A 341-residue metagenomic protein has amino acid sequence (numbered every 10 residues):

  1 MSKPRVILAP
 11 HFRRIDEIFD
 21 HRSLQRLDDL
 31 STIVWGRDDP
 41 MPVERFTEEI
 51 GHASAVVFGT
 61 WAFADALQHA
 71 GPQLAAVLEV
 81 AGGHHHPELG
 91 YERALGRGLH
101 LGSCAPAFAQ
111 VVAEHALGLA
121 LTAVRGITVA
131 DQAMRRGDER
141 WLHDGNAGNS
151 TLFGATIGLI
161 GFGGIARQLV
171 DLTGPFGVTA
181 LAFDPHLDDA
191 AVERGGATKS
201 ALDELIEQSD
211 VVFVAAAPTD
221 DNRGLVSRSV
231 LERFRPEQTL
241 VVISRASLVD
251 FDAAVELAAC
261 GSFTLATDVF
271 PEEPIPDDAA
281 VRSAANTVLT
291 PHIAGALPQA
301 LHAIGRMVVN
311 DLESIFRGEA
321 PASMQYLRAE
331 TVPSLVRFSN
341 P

Functional and structural regions predicted by a protein language model:
M1-G102, S227: An N-terminal-biased, well-structured beta-alpha scaffold segment characteristic of Rossmann-like dinucleotide-binding
L8, I157-L159: Hydrophobic Val/Ile/Leu positions in short beta-strands of Rossmann-like dinucleotide-binding domains
P10, T60, A81, V214-A216 (+2 more regions): Glycine-rich, N-terminal phosphate-binding loop of Rossmann-like dinucleotide-binding domains
D65-L67, P185-A280: Rossmann-like adenosine-cofactor binding region
R97-L99, C104-T156, D171: Phosphate-binding beta-alpha-beta segment of Rossmann-like dinucleotide-binding domains, i.e., the NAD(P)
L101-G102, R228, E237-P341: Rossmann-like dinucleotide-binding domain for NAD(H)/NADP(H)
F162-G163: Glycine-rich Rossmann-fold phosphate-binding loop(s) that bind the pyrophosphate of adenine dinucleotide cofactors
A166-R167: N-terminal Rossmann-fold NAD(P) dinucleotide-binding loop
